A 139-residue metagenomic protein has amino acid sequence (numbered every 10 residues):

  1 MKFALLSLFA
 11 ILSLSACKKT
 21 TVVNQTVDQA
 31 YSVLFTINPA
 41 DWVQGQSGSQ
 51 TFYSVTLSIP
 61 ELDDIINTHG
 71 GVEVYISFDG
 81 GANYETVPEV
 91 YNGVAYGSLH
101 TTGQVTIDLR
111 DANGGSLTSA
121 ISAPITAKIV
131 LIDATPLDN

Functional and structural regions predicted by a protein language model:
F3-A4, L14-L34: Bacterial Sec-dependent N-terminal signal peptides
A4-L5, A123: Extracellular "spike/adhesin" assembly and maturation modules and analogous cytosolic coiled-coil scaffolds
L8-A10: Hydrophobic helical h-region of N-terminal Sec-dependent signal peptides in bacterial secretory/periplasmic proteins
Q25-N139: First exposed extracellular module after export/assembly in secreted or surface-exposed proteins
